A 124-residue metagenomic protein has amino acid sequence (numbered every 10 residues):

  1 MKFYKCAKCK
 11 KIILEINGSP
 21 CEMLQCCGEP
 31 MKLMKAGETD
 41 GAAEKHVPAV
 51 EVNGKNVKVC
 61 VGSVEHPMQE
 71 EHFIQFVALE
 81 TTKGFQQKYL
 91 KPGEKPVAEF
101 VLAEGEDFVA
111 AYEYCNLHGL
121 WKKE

Functional and structural regions predicted by a protein language model:
F3, M23, Y112: Residues immediately within or flanking Cys/His clusters that coordinate Zn2+ in small zinc-binding modules
C6-C9, C26, C115: Short cysteine-rich clusters marking metal-coordination/redox-active sites
I12-I13, P30-M31, G119: Cys/His-rich microdomains that often coordinate metals
E15-P20, M34-G37, K123-E124: Short Cys/His-rich "knuckle" micro-motifs
P20-P30: Cysteine-rich micro-motifs
C60-V61, V97-E104: Exposed aromatic-hydrophobic patches
V61-Q69: Short amphipathic, basic-aromatic surface patches that mediate peripheral association with negatively charged
Y114-K123: Short acidic/polar inter-strand loop motif in beta-rich domains
